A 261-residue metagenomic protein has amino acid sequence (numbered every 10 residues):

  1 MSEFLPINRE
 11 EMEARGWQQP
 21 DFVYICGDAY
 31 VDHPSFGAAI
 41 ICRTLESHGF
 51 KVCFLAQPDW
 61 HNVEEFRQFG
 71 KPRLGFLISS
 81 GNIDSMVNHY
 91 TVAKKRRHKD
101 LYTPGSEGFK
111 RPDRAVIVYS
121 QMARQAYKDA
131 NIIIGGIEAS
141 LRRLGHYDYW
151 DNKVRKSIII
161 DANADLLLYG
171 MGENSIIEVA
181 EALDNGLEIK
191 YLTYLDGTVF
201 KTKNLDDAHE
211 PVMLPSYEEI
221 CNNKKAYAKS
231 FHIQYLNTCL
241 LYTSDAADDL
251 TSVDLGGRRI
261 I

Functional and structural regions predicted by a protein language model:
M1-G16: Short N-terminal or domain-adjacent regulatory/targeting segments
P20-C26, H33-G70: Nucleic acid-processing catalytic cores of prokaryotic defense/repair systems
M86-P112: A solvent-exposed, charged loop/short amphipathic helix patch at secondary-structure junctions
Y127-G136: Short beta-strand/loop segments at the ligand-binding rim of alpha/beta enzyme cores
G136-E138, L144-I159: Short, glycine/polar-rich helix-capping loops at beta-to-alpha or helix-loop-helix junctions that flank or form
M171-N185: Two-component system phosphotransfer/interaction surface
Y242-A247: Conserved small/polar residues in nucleotide/adenosyl-binding loops
V253-I261: Hydrophobic alpha-helical segments, chiefly the membrane-spanning helices and signal/signal-anchor peptides
